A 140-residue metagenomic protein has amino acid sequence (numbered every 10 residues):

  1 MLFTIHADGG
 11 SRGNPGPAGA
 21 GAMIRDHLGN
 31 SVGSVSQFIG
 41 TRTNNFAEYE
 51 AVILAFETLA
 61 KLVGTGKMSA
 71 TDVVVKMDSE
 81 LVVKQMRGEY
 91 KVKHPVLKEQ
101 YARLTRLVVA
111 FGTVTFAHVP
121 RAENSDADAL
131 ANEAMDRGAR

Functional and structural regions predicted by a protein language model:
M1-F46, E57-K61: RNase H-like nuclease fold core
G10-N14, I53-A139: RNase H catalytic domain
E48, V52: Short, conserved alpha-helix that lines the donor NDP-sugar binding/gating region of sugar-transfer enzymes
